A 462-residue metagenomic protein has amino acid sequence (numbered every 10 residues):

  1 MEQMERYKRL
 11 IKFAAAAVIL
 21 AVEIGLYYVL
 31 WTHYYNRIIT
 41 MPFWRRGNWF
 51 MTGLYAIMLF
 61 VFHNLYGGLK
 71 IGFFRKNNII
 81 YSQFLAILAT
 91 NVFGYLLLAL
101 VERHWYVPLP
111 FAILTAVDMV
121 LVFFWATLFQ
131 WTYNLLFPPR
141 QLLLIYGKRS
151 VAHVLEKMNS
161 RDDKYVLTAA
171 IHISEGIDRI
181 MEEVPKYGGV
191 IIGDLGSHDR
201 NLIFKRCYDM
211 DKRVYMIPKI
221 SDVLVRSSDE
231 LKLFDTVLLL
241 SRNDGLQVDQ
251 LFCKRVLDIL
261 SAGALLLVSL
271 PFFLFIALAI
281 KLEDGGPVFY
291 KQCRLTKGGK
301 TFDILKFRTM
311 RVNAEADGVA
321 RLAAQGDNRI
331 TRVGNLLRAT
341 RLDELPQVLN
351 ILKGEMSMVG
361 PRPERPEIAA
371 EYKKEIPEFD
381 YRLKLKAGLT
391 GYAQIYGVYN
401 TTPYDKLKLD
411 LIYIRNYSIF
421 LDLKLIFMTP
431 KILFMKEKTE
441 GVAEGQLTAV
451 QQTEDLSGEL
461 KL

Functional and structural regions predicted by a protein language model:
M1-E23, T127-L270, G441, G445-L462: N-terminal hydrophobic signal-anchor/signal peptide
M1-N134, F434, L462: Signature of alpha-helical transmembrane segments in polytopic membrane proteins
E2, R6, G68-G72, K76 (+6 more regions): Juxtamembrane loop-helix boundary motifs flanking transmembrane segments in multi-pass membrane proteins
Q83-I87, P139-V154, P287-M310, R332: Membrane-cytosol interface motif
S221-D222, S228, Y290-R329, T390-K408: Short, glycine-rich, amphipathic interfacial segments at transmembrane boundaries or analogous
Q250-N313, N350, L425-L462: A hydrophobic, helix-centered structural microdomain
A324-K386, L425-T429, L433: A short, structured surface patch at a secondary-structure boundary
E378-L462: C-terminal terminal-structure detector
